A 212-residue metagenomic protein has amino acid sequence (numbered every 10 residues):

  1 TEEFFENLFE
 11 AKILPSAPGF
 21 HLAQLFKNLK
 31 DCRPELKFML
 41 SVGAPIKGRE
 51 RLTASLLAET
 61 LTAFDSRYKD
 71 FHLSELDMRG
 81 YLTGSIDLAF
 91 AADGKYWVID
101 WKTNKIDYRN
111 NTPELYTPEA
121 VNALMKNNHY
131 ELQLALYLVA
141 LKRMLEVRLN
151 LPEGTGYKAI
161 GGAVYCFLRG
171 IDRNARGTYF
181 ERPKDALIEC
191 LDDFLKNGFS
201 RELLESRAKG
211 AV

Functional and structural regions predicted by a protein language model:
T1-V212: Structural signature of nuclease core domains in nucleic-acid processing machines
